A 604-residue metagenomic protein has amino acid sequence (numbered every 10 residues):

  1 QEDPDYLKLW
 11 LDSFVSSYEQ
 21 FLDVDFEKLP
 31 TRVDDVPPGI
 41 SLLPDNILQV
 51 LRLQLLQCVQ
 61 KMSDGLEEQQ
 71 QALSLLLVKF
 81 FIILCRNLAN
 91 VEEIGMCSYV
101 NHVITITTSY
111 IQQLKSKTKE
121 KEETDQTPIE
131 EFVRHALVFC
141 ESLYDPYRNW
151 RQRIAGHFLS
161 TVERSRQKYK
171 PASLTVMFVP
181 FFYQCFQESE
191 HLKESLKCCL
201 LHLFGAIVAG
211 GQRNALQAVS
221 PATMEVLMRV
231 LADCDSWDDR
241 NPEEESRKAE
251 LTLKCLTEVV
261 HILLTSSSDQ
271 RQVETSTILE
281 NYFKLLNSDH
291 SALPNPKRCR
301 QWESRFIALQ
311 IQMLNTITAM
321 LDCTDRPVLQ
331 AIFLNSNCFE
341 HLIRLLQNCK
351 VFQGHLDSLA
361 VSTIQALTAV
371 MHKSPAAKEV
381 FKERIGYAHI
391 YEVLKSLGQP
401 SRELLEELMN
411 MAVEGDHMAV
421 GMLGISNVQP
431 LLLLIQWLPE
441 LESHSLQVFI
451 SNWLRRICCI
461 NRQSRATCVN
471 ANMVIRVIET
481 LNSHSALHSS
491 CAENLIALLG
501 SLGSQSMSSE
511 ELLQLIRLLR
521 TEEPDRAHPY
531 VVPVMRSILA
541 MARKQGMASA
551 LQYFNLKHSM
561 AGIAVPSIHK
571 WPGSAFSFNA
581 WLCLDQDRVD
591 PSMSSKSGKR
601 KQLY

Functional and structural regions predicted by a protein language model:
Q1-M535, A540, K544-G546, P591-S592: Elongated alpha-helical scaffolds that mediate protein-protein interactions in large eukaryotic proteins, primarily
N87, V531-M535, H558-Y604: Extracellular glycan-recognition modules
L200, C323, N555-V565: Short linear interaction motifs
M541-K557: Short carbohydrate-recognition loop motifs
